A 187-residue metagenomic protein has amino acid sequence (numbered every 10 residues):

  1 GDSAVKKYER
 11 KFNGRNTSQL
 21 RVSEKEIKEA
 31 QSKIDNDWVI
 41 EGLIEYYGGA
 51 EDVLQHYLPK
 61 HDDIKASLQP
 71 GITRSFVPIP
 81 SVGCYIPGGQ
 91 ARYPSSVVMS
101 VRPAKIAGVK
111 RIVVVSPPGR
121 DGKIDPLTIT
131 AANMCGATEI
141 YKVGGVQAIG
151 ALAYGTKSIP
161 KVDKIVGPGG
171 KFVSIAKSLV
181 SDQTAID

Functional and structural regions predicted by a protein language model:
G1, K110, T138: Short acidic/polar active-site loop segments enriched in Thr and Asp
D2-I79: N-terminal Rossmann-like NAD(P)+-binding subdomain of aldehyde/semialdehyde dehydrogenases
V5, D35-A50, S75, Q90 (+7 more regions): Generic structural signal for well-ordered, non-membrane alpha-helical segments in soluble metabolic enzymes
K7, G42-E45, G49-D52, M99 (+5 more regions): Alpha-helical scaffold segments in soluble metabolic enzymes
K65-T130: Conserved small-residue-rich beta-alpha loop and adjacent elements that most often cradle the phosphate/pyrophosphate
P126-I140: Active-site-proximal helix-loop elements at catalytic-domain edges
G136-D187: Conserved NAD(P)+-binding/catalytic subdomain of aldehyde/semialdehyde dehydrogenases
